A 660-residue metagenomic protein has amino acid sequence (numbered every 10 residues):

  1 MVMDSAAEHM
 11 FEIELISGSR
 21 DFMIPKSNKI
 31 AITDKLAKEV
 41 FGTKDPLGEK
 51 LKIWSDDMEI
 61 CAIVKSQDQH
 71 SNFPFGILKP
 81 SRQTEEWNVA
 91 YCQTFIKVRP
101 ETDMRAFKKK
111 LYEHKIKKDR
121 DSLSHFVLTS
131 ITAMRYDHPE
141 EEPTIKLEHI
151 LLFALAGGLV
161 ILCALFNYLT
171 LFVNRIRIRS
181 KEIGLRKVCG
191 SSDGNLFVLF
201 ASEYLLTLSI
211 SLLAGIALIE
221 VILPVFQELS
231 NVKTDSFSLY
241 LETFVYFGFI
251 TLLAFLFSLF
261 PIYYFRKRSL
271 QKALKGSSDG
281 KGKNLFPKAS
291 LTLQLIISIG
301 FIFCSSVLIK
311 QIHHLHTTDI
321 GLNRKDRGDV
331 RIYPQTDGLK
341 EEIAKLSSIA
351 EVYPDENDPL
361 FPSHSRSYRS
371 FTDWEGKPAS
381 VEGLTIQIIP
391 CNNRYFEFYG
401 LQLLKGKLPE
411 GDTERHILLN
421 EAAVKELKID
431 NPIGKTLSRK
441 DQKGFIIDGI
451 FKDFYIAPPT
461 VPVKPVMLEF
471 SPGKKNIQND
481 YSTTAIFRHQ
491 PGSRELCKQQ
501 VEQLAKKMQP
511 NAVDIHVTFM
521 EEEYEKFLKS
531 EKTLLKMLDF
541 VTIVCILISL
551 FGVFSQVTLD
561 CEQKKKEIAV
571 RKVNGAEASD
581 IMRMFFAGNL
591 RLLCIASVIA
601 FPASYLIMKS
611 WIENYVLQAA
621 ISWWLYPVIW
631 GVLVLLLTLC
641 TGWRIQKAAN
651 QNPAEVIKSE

Functional and structural regions predicted by a protein language model:
S5-I16, I30-I145, E341-K526: Mid-to-C-terminal secondary-structure elements that act as membrane-proximal/extracytoplasmic interface segments
E8, T33, P46, A62 (+23 more regions): Generic structural signal for small/hydrophobic residues in well-ordered secondary structure, especially within
Y112-L159, R177-R179, S192-D193, I222-V245 (+5 more regions): Membrane-helix entry/capping segments
V127, Y204-R268, K310, G588-A649: Small-residue-rich transmembrane alpha-helices
I145-K181, L208-S209, A214, F286-Q311 (+3 more regions): Hydrophobic alpha-helical transmembrane segments of multi-pass inner-membrane transport and secretion
F166-T207, K267-S278, F551-L592, N650-S659: Intracellular coupling helices
Y263, K267-I296: N-terminal Sec/SRP start-transfer signal
L315-D337: Membrane-interface junction motifs in transport/secretion proteins
